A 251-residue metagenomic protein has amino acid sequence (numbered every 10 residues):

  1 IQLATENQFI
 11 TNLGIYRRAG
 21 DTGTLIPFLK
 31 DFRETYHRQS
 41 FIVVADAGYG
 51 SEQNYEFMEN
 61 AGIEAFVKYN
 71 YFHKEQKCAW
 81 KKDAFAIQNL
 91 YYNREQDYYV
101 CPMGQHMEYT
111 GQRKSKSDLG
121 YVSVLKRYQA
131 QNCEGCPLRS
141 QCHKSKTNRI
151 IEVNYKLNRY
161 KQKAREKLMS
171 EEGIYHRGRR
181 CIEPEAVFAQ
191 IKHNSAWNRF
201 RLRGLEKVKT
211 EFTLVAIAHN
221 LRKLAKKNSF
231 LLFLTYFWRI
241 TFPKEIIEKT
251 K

Functional and structural regions predicted by a protein language model:
I1-K251: Anion-binding and metal-coordination hotspots
